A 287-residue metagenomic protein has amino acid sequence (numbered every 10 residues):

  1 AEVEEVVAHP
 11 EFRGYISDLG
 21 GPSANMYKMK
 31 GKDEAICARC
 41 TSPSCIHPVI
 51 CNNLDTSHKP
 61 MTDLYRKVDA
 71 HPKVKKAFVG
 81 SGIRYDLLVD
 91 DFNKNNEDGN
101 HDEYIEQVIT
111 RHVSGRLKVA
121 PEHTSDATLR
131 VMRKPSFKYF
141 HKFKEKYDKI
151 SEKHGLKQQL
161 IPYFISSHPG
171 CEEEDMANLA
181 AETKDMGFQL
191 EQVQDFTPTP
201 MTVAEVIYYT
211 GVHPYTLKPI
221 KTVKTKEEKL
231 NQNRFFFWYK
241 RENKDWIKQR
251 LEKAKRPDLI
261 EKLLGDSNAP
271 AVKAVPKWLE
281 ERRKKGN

Functional and structural regions predicted by a protein language model:
E2-I161, S166-P169: Conserved SAM/AdoMet-binding glycine-rich loop
E2-R13, Y139-K146, A180-T216: C-terminal, active-site-flanking charged/polar segments
V119, V193, K255: Conserved, mostly hydrophobic/aromatic
H168-K184: Catalytic cores of alpha/beta
E172, Q189, R256-P257: Helix N-cap / loop-to-helix initiation motif
M201-N287: Radical SAM enzyme core and accessory elements
